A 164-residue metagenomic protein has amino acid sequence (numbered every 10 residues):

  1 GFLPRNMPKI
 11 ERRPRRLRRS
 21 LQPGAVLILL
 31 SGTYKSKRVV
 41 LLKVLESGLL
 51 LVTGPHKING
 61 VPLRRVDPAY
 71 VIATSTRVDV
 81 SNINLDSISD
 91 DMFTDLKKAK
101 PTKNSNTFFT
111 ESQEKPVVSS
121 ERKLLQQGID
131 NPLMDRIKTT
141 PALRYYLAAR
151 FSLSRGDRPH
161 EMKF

Functional and structural regions predicted by a protein language model:
G1-F164: Ferredoxin-like alpha/beta domains used as RNA- or RNAP-binding modules
